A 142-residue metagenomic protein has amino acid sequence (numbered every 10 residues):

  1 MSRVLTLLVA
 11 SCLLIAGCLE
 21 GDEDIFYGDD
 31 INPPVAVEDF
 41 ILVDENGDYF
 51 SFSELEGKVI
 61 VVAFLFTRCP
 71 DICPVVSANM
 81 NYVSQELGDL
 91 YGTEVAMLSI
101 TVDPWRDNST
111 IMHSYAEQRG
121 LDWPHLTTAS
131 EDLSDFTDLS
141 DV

Functional and structural regions predicted by a protein language model:
M1-E23: Secretory targeting signatures
D22-S53, A78: N-terminal "domain-start" segment that seeds a small globular fold
A36-E38, I60, A96-L98, S140: Envelope-exposed proteins and targeting segments
F50-P74, N79-M80, L98: Short active-site neighborhood of thiol/selenol oxidoreductases, capturing the structured segment around
V59, F66, S84-Y91, R119 (+1 more regions): Sec/Tat-exported extracytoplasmic proteins
T67, P74, A78-Q85, T110-E117 (+1 more regions): Solvent-exposed, polar/charged alpha-helical surfaces in well-ordered, non-transmembrane soluble domains, broadly
G92-D107, D122-L133: Thiol-based oxidoreductase modules, predominantly thioredoxin-like and allied folds used for disulfide exchange
H113-V142: Short, internal strand/loop/helix patches that form the active-site neighborhood or redox-interaction surface
